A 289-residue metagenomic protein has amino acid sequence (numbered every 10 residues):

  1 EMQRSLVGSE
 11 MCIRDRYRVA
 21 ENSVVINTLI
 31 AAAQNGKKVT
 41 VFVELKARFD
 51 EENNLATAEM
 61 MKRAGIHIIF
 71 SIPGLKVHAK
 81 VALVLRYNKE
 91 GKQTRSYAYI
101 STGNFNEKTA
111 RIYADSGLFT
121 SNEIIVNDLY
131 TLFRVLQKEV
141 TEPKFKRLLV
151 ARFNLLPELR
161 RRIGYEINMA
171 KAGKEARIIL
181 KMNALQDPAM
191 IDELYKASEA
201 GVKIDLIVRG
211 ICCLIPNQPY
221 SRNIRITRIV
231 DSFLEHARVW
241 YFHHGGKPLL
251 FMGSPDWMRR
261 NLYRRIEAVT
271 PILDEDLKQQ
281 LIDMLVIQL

Functional and structural regions predicted by a protein language model:
E1, V19-V25, L29-I112, F119 (+2 more regions): PLD/PLD-like phosphodiesterase catalytic module centered on the HKD motif
E1-G8, C12-I13: Single conserved hydrophobic/aromatic residue that forms the stacking wall/gate of nucleotide- or nucleobase-binding
S5, I124-P143, E158-R161: Short, compositionally biased "basic patch" segments
S9-M11, E139-L148, G173-E175: Gly-rich Lys/Arg/Thr-decorated short loops/hinges at beta-loop-alpha junctions or inter-strand turns that position
C12-D15, L281: Extended hydrophobic/Leu-rich segments
